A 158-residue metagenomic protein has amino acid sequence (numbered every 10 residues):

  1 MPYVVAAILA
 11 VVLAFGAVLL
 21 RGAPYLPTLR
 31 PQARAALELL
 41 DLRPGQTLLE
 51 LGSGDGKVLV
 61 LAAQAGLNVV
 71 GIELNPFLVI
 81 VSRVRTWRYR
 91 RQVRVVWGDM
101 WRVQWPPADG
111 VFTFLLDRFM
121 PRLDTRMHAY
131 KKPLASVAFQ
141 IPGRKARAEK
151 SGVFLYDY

Functional and structural regions predicted by a protein language model:
M1-R43: S-adenosyl-L-methionine
G45-G54: Conserved class I S-adenosyl-L-methionine
D55-L67: Conserved SAM-binding loop of SAM-dependent methyltransferases across substrates and taxa, primarily the Class I
N68-E73: Conserved SAM-binding motif I beta-strand of class I
S82-R83: Conserved SAM-binding loop
Y89-M100: Conserved SAM-binding strand-loop segment of SAM-dependent methyltransferases
D109-P121: A short SAM/SAH-binding and catalytic strip from SAM-dependent methyltransferases
R118-Y158: C-terminal substrate-binding/active-site "lid" region of AdoMet-derived donor-dependent transferases
